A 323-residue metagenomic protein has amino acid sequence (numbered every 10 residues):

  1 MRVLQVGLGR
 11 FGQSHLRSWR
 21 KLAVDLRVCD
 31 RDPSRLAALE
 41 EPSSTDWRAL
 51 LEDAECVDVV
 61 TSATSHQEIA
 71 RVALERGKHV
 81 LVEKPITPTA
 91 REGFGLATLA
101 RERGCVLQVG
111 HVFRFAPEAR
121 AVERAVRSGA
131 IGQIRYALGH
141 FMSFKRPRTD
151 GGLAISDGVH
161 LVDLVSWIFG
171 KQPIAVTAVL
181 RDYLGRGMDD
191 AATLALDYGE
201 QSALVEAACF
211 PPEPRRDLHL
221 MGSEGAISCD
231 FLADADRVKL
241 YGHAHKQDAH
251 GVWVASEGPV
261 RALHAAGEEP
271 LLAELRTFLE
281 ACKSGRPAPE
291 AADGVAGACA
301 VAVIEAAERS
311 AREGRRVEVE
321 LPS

Functional and structural regions predicted by a protein language model:
M1-L39: N-terminal Rossmann-like dinucleotide-binding module
S14, S34, A262-R276, A292: Active-site loop of classical SDR/Rossmann-like NAD(P)-dependent oxidoreductases, centered on the catalytic Tyr-X3-Lys
H15, E41-T98: Beta-loop-alpha module in the N-terminal Rossmann-like domain of NAD(P)-dependent dehydrogenases, especially those
C56-T61, T277-S323: C-terminal helix-rich "cap/oligomerization" subdomain common to oxidoreductases
T87-R146: A contiguous active-site-proximal alpha/beta segment in oxidoreductase catalytic domains
G110-P117, F141-P173, D189-D190, E274 (+1 more regions): Mid-domain beta-loop-alpha active-site segment that forms a flexible, acidic cofactor/metal-binding surface
H160-R237, P270-R286, S323: Contiguous beta-strand/loop segments that form the cofactor/metal-binding neighborhood of enzyme cores
